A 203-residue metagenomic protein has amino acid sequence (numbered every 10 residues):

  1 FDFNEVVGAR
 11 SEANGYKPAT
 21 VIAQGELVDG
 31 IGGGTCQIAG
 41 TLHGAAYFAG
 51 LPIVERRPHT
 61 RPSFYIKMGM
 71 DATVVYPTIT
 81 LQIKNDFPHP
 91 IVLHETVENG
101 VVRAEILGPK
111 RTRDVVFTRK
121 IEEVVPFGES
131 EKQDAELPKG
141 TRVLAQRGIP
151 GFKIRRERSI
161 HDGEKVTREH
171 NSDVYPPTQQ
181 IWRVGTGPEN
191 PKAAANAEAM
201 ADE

Functional and structural regions predicted by a protein language model:
F1-E203: Well-ordered beta-sheet/strand-loop patches within structured domains
